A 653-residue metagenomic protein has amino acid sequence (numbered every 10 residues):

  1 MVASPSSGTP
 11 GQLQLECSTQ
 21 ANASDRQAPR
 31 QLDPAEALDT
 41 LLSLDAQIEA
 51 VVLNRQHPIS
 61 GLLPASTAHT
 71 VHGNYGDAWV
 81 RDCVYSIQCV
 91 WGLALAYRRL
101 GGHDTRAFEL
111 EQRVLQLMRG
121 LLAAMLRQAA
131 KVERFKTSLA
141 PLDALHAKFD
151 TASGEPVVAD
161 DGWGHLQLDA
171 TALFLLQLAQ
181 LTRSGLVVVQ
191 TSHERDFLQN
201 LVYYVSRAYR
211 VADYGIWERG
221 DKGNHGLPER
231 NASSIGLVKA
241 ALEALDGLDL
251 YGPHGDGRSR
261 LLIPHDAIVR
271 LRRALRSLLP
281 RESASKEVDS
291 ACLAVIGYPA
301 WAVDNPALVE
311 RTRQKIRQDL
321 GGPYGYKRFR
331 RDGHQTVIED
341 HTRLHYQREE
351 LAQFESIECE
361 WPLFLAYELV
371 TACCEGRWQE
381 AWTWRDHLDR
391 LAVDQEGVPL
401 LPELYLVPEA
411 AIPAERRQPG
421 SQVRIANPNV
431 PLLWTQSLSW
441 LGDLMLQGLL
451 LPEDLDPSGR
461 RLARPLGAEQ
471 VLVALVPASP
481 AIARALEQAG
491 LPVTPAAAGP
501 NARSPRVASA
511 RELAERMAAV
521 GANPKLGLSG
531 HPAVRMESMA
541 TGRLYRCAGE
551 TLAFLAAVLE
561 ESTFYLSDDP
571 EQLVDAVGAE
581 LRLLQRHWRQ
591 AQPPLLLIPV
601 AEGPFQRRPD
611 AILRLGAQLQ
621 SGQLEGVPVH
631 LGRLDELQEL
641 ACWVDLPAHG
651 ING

Functional and structural regions predicted by a protein language model:
V2-G653: Acidic, mature catalytic/reactive cores of soluble proteins
